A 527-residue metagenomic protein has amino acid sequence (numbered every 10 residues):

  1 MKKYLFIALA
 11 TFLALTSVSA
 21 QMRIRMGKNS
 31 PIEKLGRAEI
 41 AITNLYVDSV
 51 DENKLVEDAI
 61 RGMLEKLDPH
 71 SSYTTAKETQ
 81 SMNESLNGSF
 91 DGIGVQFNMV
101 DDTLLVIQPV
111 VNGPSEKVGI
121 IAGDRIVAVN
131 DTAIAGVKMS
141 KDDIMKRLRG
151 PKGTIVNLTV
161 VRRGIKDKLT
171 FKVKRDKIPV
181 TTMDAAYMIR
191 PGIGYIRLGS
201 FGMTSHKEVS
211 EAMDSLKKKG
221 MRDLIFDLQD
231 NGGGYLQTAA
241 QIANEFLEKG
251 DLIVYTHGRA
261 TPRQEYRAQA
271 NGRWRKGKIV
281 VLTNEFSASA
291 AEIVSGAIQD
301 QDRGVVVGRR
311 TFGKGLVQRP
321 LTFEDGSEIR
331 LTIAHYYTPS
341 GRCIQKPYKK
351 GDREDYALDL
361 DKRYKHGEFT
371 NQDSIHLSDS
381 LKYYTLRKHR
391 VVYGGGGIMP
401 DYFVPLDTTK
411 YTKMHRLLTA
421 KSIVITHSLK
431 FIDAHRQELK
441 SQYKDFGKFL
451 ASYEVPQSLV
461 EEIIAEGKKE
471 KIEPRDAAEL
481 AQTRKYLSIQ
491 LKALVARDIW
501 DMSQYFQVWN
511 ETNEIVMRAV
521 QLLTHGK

Functional and structural regions predicted by a protein language model:
M1-K28: Bacterial Sec-dependent N-terminal signal peptides
A20-P31, L35-E52, T75, L105-Q108 (+4 more regions): Cleft-lining beta-strand/loop regions that shape enzyme active-site pockets
Y46-I107, G153-A185, W509-V520, K527: Extended, small/polar residue-biased N-terminal targeting/export presequences and adjacent propeptide/linker tracts
G123-R125: Structural motif
V127-A128, V254, V305, R330 (+2 more regions): Hydrophobic beta-strand signal
V129-N130, V161, P347, G395: Residue-level recognition of conserved beta-strand edge/terminus positions
V305-Y337, K350-Y364, T370-L377: Flexible, acidic/glycine-enriched loop-and-adjacent beta/alpha segments that face the extracytoplasmic/periplasmic side
C343-I344, Y348-K527: Conserved functional hotspot residues or short segments at active or partner-binding sites across diverse domains
